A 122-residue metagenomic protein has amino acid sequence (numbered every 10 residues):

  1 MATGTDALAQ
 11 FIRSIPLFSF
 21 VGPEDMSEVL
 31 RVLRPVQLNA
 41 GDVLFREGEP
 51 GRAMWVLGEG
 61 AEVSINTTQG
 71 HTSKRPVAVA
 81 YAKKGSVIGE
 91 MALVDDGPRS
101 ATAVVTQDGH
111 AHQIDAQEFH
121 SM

Functional and structural regions predicted by a protein language model:
M1-M122: Cytosolic regulatory regions built on CNB/CRP/Popeye-like sensor folds
